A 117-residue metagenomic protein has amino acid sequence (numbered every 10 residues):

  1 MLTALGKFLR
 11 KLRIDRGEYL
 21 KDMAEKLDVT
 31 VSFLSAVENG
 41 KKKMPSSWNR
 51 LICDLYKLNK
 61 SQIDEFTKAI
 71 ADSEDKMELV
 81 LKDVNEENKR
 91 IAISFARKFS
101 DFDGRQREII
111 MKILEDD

Functional and structural regions predicted by a protein language model:
M1-D15: A short, Lys/Arg-rich alpha-helix, primarily the initiator
R10, K21, R50: Residues within the helices of the helix-turn-helix
R13, A24, C53: The alpha-helix within a helix-turn-helix
G17-S35, F66: Short alpha-helical DNA-recognition segment
L27-M44, L51-C53: Recognition helix of helix-turn-helix/homeodomain-like DNA-binding domains that insert into the DNA major groove
K41-N49, E86-I91: Short acidic alpha-helix initiation/capping motifs at coil-to-helix transition points, especially at protein N-termini
S47-E65, A71: DNA major-groove recognition helix of helix-turn-helix/homeodomain DNA-binding modules
A71-D117: Interfacial/linker helices and their anchor residues that mediate assembly or domain coupling
